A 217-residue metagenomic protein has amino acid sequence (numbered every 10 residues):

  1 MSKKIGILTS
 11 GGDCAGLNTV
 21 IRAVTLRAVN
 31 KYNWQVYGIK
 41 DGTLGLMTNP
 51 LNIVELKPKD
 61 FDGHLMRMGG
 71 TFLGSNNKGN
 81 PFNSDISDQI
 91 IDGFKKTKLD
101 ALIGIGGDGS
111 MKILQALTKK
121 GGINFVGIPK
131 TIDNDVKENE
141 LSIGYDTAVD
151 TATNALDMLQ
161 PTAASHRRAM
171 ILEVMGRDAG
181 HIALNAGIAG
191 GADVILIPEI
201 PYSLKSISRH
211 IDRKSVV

Functional and structural regions predicted by a protein language model:
S2-P50: N-terminal phosphate-binding or glycine-rich loops at protein starts, especially the Walker A/P-loop of NTPases
K4-G12, T71-N76, D100-G104, M170-E173: Short glycine-rich or small-residue beta-strand-to-loop segments that form or flank ligand, phosphate, metal/Fe-S
S10-D13, I39-G45, N77-K78, G107-S110 (+3 more regions): Short, ordered loop/turn segments at secondary-structure junctions
D13-V24, L46-M47, F82-D88, L102-Q115 (+3 more regions): Short glycine/serine/threonine-rich phosphate/pyrophosphate-binding segments that cradle anionic phosphate groups
R22-N30, N52-K59, A116-V126, I143-T147 (+1 more regions): A glycine- and small-aliphatic-rich helix-loop capping segment at beta-alpha/alpha-beta transitions that lines
V36, G93, A101-G106, K112-A116 (+3 more regions): Accessory alpha-helical/coil subdomains and C-terminal extensions that flank or cap enzyme catalytic cores
L46-G104, G109-S110, I143-N154: Glycine-rich oxoanion-binding loops at beta->alpha junctions
